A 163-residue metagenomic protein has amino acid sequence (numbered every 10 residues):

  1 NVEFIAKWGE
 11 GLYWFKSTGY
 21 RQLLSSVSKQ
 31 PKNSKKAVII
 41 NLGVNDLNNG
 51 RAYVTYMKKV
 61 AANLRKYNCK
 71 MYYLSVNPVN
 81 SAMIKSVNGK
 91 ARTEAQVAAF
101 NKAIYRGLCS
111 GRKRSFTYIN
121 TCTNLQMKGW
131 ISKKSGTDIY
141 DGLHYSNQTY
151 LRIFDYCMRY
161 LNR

Functional and structural regions predicted by a protein language model:
N1-E3, K32-I39, K66-Y72, G111-T117: Loop/turn elements at helix/coil->beta-strand transitions in domains of secreted/extracellular proteins
N1-Y56, A82: Conserved SGNH/GDSL esterase-like catalytic core that processes O-acyl groups on lipids and polysaccharides
G11-W14, V44-A52, A61, V87-E94 (+1 more regions): Second-shell loop/turn segments in exported
V27, M57-L64, N101: Generic structural signal for well-ordered alpha-helices, preferentially at hydrophobic/aromatic core positions
K32, G43, A62-C69, Y105 (+2 more regions): Sec-exported extracytoplasmic/periplasmic mature domains
I39-N45, N63-A98: Active-site segments of SGNH/GDSL-like serine hydrolases that catalyze O-acetyl group transfer/hydrolysis on lipids
S81-T121, L143, N147-Y150: Substrate-gating cap/lid alpha-helix
G136-R163: Histidine-centered active-site loop/cap adjacent to the catalytic His in serine esterases/O-acetyl transfer systems
